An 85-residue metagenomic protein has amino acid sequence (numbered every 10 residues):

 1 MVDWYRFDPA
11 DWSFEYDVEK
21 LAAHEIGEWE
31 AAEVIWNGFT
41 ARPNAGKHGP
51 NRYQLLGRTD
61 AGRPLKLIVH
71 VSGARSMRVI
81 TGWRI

Functional and structural regions predicted by a protein language model:
M1-I85: Ribonuclease/tRNase effector modules and their secretory precursors
